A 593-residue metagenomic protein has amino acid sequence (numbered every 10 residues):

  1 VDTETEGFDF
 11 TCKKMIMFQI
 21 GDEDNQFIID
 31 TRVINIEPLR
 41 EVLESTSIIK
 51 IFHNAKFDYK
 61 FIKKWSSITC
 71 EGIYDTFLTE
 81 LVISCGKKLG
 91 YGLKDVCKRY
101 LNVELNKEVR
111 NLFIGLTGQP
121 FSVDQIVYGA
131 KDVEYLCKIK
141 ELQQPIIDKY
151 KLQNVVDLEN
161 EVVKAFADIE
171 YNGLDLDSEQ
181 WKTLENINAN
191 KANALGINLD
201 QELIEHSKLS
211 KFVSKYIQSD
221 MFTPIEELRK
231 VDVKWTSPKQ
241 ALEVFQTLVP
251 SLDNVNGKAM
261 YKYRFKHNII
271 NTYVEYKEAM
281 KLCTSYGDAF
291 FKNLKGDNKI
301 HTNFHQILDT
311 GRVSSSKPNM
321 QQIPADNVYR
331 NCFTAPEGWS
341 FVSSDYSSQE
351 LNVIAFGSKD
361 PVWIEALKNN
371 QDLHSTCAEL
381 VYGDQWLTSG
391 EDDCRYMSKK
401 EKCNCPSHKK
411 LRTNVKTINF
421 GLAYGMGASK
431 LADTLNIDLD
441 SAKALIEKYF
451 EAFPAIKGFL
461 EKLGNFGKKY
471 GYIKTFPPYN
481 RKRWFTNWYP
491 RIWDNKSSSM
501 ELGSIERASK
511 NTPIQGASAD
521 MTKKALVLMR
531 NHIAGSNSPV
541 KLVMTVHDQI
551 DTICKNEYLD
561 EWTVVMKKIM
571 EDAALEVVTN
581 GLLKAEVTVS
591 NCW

Functional and structural regions predicted by a protein language model:
V1-D2, F52, I73-Y74, F341-D345: Short hydrophobic beta-strand that contains or immediately precedes a catalytic carboxylate
V1-T11, Y346-V353: Short acidic, Gly/Ser-rich segments with clustered Asp/Glu that frequently serve as metal-coordination loops in enzyme
D9, K13, M17-D148, V156-N160 (+3 more regions): Active-site-proximal helix-loop-helix substrate-binding element of RNase H-like nuclease domains
Q19-D24, D30, H301-K400: Function-dense linear segments that define catalytic or interfacial modules in macromolecule-processing proteins
I36-E37, E557-V564: Short, conserved charged micro-motifs
C137-V328, T334-S340, S347-E350, M397-K402 (+6 more regions): Conserved "right-hand" nucleotidyltransferase catalytic core of DNA-directed polymerases
Y171, Q385-S538, M544-T545, K555-N556 (+1 more regions): Conserved catalytic core of nucleic-acid polymerases
A452-F453, K567-V578: A common structural junction motif
